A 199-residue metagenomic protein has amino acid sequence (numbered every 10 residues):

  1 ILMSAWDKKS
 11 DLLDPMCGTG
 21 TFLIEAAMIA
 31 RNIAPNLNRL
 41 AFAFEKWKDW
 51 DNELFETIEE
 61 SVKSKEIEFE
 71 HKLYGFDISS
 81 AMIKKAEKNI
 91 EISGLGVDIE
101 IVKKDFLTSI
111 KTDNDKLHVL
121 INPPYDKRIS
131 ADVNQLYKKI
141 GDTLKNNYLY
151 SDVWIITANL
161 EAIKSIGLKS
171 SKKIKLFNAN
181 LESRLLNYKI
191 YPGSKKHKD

Functional and structural regions predicted by a protein language model:
I1-T108, K127: Conserved S-adenosyl-L-methionine
D105-D199: C-terminal catalytic and target-recognition region of SAM-dependent MTase-like enzymes, primarily methyltransferases
